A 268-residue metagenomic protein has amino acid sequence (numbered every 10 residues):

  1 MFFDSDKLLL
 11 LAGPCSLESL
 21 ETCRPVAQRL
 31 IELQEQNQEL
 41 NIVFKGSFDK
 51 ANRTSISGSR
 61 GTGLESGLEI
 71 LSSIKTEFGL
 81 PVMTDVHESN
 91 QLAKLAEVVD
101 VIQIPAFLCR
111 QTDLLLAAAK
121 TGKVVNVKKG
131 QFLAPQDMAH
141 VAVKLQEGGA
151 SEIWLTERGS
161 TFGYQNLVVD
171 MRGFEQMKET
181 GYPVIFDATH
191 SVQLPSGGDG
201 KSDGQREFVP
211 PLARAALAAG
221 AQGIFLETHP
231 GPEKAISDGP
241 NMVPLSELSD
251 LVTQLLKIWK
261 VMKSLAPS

Functional and structural regions predicted by a protein language model:
M1-L10, E69, M262-S268: N-terminal amphipathic alpha-helix/helix-capping segment at the start of soluble metabolic enzymes
K7-L11, N41-K45, P81-M83, D100-V101 (+4 more regions): Structural preference for beta-strand elements that scaffold enzyme active sites
L11-T22, I42-L64, H229-D238: Glycine-rich, proline-tolerant flexible connector loops at the mouths of alpha/beta enzymes
P14, F44-F48, T84-V86, A106 (+4 more regions): A cross-domain feature marking catalytic cores of carbohydrate-active enzymes and several ubiquitous metabolic/repair
L30-L33, Q38, S59-M83, A118-V124 (+3 more regions): Alpha-helix-loop-beta-strand connector modules within alpha/beta enzyme cores
I56-E65, Q103-L108, Y164-V168, V192-A218 (+2 more regions): Active-site-adjacent loop and "lid" segments of alpha/beta metabolic enzymes
T62-G63, E77-Q91, D100-D113, V124-P135 (+1 more regions): Catalytic beta/alpha-barrel core
G122, N126-T228: Catalytic alpha/beta core domains of metabolic enzymes, predominantly
